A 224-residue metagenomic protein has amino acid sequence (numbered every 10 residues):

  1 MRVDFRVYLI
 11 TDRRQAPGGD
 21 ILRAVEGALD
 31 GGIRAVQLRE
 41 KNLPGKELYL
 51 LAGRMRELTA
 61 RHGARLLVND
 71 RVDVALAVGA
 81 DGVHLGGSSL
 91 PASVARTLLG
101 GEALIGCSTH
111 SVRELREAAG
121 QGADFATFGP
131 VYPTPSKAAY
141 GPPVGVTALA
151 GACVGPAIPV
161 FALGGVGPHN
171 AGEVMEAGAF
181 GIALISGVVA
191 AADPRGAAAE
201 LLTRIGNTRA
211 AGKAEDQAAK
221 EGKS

Functional and structural regions predicted by a protein language model:
M1-L90, T97-D124, G141, G151 (+5 more regions): Conserved N-terminal beta1-alpha1 strand-loop-helix module at the mouth
F128, P133, A138-Y140: Phosphate-binding beta-alpha-beta segment of Rossmann-like dinucleotide-binding domains, i.e., the NAD(P)
P143-V146, G164: Short alpha-helical segments enriched in small residues
I182-A183: Acidic, Mg2+-coordinating phosphoryl-transfer loop and its flanking beta/alpha structural elements, shared across
Q217-A219: Short, charge-rich patches within N-terminal targeting peptides
